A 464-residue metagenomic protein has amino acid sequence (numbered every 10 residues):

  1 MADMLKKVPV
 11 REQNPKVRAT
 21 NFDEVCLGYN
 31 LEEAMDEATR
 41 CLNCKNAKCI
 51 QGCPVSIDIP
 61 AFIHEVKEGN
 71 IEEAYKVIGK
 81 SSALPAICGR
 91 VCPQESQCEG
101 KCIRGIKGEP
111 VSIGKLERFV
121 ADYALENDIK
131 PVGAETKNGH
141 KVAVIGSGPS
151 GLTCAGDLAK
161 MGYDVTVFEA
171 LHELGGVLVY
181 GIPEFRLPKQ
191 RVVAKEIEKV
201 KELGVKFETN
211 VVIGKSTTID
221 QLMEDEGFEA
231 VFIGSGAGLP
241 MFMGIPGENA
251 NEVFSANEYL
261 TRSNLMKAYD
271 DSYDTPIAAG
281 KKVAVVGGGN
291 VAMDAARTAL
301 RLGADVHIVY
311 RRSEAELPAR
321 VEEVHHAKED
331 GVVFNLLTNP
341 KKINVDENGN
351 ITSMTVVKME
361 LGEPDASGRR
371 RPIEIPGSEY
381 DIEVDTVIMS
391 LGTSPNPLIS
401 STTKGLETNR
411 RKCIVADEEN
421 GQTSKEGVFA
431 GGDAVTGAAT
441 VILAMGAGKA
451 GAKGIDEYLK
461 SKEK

Functional and structural regions predicted by a protein language model:
R18-D36, D58-R90, K107-E135, S263-N264: Ferredoxin-type iron-sulfur electron-transfer modules in oxidoreductases and energy-metabolism complexes
N43-E68, I87-V120, T166, E173 (+1 more regions): Iron-sulfur cluster-binding cysteine motifs and their immediate structural context in ferredoxin-like electron-transfer
E73, T136, K141-I145, I197-I245 (+4 more regions): Feature captures the FAD/FMN-dependent oxidoreductase FAD-binding
V120-T136, V193-K215, P240-L302, N409-E419 (+1 more regions): Glycine-rich dinucleotide-binding loop and its adjacent helix/turn
H140-T166, A292-L300: N-terminal Rossmann-like FAD-binding beta1-loop-alpha1 element of flavoenzymes
D164-V167, L171-E202, F207-E208, A296-K342: Rossmann-like dinucleotide-binding cores of NAD(P)H-dependent redox enzymes
N249-G280, P364-A438: FAD-site-proximal beta/loop scaffold in flavoenzymes
A295, A434-K462: A conserved FAD-binding loop/helix module that cradles the flavin
